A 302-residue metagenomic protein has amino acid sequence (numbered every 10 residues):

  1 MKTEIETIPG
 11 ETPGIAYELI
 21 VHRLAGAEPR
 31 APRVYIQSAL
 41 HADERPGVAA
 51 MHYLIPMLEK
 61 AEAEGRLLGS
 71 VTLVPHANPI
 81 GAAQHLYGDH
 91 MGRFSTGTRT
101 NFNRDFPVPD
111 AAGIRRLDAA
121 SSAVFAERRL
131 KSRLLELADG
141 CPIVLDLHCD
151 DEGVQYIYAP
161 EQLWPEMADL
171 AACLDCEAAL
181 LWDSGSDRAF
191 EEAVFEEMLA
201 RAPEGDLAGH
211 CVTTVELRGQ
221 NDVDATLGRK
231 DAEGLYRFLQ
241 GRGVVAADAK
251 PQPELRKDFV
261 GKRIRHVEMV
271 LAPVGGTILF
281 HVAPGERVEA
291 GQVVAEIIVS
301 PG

Functional and structural regions predicted by a protein language model:
M1-G302: Structured catalytic-domain cores with a bias toward divalent-metal coordination
